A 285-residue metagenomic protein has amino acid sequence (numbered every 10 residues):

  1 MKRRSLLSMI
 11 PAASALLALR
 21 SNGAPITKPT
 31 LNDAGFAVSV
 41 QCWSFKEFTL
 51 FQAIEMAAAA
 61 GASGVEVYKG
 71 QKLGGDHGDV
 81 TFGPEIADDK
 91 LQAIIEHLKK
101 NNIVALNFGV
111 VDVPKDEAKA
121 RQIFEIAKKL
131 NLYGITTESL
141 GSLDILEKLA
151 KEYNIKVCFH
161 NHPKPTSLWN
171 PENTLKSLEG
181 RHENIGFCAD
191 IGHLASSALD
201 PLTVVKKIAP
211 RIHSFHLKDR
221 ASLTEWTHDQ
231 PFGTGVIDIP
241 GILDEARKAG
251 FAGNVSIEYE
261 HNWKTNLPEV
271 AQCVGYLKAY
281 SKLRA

Functional and structural regions predicted by a protein language model:
K2-C42, F48-G64, P171-A189, A195-A285: Histidine-acidic metal/acid-base catalytic patches
I10-L16, L91, H97-G186, A195-A198 (+1 more regions): Active-site acidic/histidine proton-transfer and metal-coordination neighborhood in alpha/beta enzyme cores
A24, G75-D76, D116, I145 (+2 more regions): Short secondary-structure boundary/hinge segments and terminal tails
V38-F48, N107-D116: Active-site mouth loops of central-metabolism enzymes
Q41-W43, Y68, G109-V111, E138-G141 (+4 more regions): Active-site-proximal beta-strand/loop segments in catalytic clefts of secreted hydrolases
V67-Q92: Glycine-rich, proline-tolerant flexible connector loops at the mouths of alpha/beta enzymes
D76-V80, I103-G109, E258: Glycine-/proline-rich flexible loop or hinge segments
